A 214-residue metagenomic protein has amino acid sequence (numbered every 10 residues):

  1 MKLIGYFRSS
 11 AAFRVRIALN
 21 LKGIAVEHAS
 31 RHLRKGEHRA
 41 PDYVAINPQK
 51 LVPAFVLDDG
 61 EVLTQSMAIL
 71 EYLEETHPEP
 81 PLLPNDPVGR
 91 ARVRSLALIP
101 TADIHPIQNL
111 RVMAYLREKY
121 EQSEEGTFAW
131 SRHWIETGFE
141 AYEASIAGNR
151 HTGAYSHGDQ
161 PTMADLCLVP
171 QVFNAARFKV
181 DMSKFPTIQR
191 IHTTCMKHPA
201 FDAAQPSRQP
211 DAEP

Functional and structural regions predicted by a protein language model:
M1-G126: GST-like domain detector, emphasizing the conserved glutathione-binding G-site in the N-terminal thioredoxin-like
F13, G36, H192, A212-E213: Generic structural signal for helix capping and beta-alpha/helix-loop junctions
L33-R34, Q189, Q209: Conserved beta-strand edge residues that scaffold enzyme active sites
A45, K197, P206: Phosphate-coordinating loops and pocket residues in cytosolic domains that bind phosphorylated ligands
E74, Q171-V172, Q205: Active-site-flanking alpha-helical
P100, I104-K197: GST-like fold's C-terminal all-alpha helical module
T162, Q209-P214: Carbohydrate-binding/catalytic loop surfaces
A200-F201: Juxtamembrane membrane-interface segments at transmembrane alpha-helix termini
